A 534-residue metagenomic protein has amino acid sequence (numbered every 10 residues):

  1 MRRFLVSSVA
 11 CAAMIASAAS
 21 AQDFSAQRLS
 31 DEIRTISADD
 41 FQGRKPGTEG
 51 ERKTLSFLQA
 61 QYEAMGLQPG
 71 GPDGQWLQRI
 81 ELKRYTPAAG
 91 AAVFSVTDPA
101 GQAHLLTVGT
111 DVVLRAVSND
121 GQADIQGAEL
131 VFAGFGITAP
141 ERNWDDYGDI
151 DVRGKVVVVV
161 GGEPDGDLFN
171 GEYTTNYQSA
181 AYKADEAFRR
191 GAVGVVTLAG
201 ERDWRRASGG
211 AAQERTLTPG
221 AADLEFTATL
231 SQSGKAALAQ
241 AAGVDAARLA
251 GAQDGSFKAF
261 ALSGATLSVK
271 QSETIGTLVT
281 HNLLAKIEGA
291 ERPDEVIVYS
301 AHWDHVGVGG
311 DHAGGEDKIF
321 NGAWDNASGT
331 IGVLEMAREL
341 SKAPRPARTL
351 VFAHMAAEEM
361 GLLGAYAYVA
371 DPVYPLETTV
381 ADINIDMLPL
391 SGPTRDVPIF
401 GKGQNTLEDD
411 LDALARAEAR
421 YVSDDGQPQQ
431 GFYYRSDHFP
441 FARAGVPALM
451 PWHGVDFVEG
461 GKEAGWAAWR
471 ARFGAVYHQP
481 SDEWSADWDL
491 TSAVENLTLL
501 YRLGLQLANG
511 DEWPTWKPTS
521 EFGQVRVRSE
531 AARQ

Functional and structural regions predicted by a protein language model:
R2-S20: Gram-negative bacterial Sec-dependent N-terminal signal peptides
Q22-D23, D39-E49, E81, V117-G121 (+10 more regions): Second-shell loop/turn segments in exported
D23-G70, T86, S95-P99, D151 (+3 more regions): Catalytic-core environment of secreted peptidases
Q42-D165, I275, T280, T406: Noncatalytic luminal/extracellular "stalk/propeptide" segments of secretory-pathway proteins
D98-P99, V108-D149, A221-G322, E335-R338 (+2 more regions): Soluble metallo-hydrolase cores and metallopeptidase-like ectodomains found primarily in the secretory/periplasmic
L106-F226, E288, K318-N321, D325 (+1 more regions): Extracellular/luminal Protease-associated
T107-G109, G148, L224-A247, R292 (+3 more regions): Metal-dependent peptidase/peptidase-like ectodomains
R338, K342, H453, V458-R526: His/Asp/Glu-rich mid-to-C-terminal helical/loop segments that flank catalytic regions of hydrolases
